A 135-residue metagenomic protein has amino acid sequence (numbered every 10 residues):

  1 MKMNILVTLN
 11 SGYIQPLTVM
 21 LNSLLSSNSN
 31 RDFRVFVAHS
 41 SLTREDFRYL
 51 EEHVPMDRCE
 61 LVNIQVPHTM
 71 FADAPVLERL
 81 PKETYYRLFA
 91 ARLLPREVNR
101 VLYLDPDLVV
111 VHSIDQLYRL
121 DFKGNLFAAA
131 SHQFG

Functional and structural regions predicted by a protein language model:
M1-G135: Glycosyltransferase catalytic domains, chiefly GT-A lineage
